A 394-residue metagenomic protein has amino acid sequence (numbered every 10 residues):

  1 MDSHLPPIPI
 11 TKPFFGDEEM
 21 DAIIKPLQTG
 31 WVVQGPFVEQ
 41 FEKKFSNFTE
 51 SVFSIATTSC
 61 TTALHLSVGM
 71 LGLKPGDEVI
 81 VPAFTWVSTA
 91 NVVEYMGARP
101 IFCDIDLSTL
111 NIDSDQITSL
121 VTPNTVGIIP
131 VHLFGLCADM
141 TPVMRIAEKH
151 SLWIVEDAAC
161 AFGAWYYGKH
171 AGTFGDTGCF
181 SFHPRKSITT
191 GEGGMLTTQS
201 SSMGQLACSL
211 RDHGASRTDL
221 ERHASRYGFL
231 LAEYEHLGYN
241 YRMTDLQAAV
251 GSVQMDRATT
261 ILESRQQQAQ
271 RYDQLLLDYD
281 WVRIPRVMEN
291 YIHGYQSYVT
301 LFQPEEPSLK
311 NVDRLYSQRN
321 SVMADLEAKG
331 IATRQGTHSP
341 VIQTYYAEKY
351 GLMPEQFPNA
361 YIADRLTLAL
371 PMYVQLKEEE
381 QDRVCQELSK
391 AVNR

Functional and structural regions predicted by a protein language model:
M1-W31, P36, A232-E235, P371: N-terminal "arm"/small-domain region of PLP-dependent enzymes with the aminotransferase-like
W31-E78, V92-M96, F102-D104, K169: Phosphate-binding glycine-rich loop
V38-K43, S51-S54, D115, G127-V131 (+5 more regions): PLP-dependent aminotransferase class I/II
I55, I80, I101, I154-V155 (+3 more regions): Structural detector of well-ordered beta-strand residues that form the stable sheet scaffold of enzyme domains
G69-A158, W165: PLP-dependent aminotransferase-like
N111-T118, G168-T177, R383, S389: A short alpha/beta connector and helix-capping loop motif
E156-T189, L230-E235: Conserved active-site segment immediately N-terminal to the catalytic lysine that forms the internal aldimine
F180-S181, G194-S200, S252: Short beta-strand-to-turn element immediately C-terminal to the catalytic PLP-Schiff-base lysine in fold type I
